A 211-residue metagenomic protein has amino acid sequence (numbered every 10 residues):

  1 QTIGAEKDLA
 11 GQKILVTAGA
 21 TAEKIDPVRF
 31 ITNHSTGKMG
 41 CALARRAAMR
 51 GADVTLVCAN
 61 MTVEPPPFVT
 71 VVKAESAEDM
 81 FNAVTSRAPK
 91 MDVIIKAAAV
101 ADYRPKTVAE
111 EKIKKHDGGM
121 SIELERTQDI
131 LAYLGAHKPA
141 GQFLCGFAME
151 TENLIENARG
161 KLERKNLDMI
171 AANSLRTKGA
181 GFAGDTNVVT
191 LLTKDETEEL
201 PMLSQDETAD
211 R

Functional and structural regions predicted by a protein language model:
Q1-Q12, T32, R176-R211: Glycine-rich phosphate/pyrophosphate-binding loop and the adjoining helix
E6-S76: Glycine-rich phosphate/diphosphate-binding loop of Rossmann-like nucleotide-binding domains
G11, L15, M91-Y103, D206-R211: Electropositive, surface-exposed helix/loop patches at the edges of structured domains that serve as adaptable
T17-G19, A98, L192-K194: Generic beta-structure capping elements
A22-I25, I113-H116, T193-D195: Glycine/charged-rich beta-loop-alpha catalytic/anionic-binding loops adjacent to active sites
V28, G40, A44, V84 (+3 more regions): Generic hydrophobic/aromatic pocket-lining and core-packing "Φ" positions
A48, D53-F182, P201: Glycine-rich phosphate/dinucleotide-binding loop and adjoining beta-alpha-beta core of small-molecule
